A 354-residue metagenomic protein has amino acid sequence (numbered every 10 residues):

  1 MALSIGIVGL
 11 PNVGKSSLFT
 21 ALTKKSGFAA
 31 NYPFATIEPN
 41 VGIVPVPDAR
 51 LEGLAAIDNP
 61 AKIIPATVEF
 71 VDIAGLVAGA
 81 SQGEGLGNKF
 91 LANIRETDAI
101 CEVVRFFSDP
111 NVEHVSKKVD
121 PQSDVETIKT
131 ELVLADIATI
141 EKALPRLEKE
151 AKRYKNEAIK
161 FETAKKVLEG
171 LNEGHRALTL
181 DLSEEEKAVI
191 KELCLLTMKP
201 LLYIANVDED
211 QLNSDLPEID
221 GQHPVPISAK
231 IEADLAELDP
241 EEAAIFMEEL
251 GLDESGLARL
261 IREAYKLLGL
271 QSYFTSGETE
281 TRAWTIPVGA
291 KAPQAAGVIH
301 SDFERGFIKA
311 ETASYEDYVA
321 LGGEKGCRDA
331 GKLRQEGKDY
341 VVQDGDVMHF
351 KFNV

Functional and structural regions predicted by a protein language model:
M1-E84, N88-D109: Conserved G1/Walker A P-loop phosphate-binding module
A2-V8, V13, F19, R146-Q343 (+1 more regions): C-terminal-of-GTPase-core extension/linker across diverse P-loop GTPases
K24, A56, A92, E96 (+4 more regions): Short, intrinsically disordered, mixed-charge
K25-P33, N40-G42, R50-G53, Q82 (+11 more regions): Glycine-rich, flexible loop/turn motifs
F34, D48-L51, I64-F70, E84-T97 (+8 more regions): Amphipathic alpha-helical transducer elements in NTP-driven molecular machines
T36, L86-G87, K117-D120, I219-G221: Glycine-rich, phosphate-binding/catalytic loops in enzymes
G42-P47, A74-E84, R95-E157, G170-S183 (+1 more regions): Conserved Switch II/interswitch segment of TRAFAC-class P-loop GTPases
I57-A61, K118, E241, C327: Short intrinsically disordered coil segments
